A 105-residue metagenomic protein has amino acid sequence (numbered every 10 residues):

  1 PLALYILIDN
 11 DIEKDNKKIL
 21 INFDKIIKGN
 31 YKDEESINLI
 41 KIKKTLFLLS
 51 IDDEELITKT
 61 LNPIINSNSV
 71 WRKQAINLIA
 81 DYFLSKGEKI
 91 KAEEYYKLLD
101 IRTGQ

Functional and structural regions predicted by a protein language model:
P1-I6, N10: Short extracytoplasmic
D9-N16, L20-Q105: Soluble extracytoplasmic domains of inner/organellar membrane proteins
